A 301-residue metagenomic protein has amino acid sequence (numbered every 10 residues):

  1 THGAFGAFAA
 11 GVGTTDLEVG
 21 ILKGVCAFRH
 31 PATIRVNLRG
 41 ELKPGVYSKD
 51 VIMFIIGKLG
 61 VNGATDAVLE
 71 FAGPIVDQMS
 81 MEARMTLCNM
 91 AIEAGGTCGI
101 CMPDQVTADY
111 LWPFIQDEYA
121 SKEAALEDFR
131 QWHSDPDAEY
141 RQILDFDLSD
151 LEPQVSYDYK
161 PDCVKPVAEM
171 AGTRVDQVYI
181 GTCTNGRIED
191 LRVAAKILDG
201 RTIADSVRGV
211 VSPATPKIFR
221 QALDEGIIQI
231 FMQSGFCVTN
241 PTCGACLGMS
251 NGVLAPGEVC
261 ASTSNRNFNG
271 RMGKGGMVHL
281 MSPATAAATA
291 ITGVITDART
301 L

Functional and structural regions predicted by a protein language model:
T1-L301: Fe-S-dependent hydro-lyases/dehydratases of central metabolism
